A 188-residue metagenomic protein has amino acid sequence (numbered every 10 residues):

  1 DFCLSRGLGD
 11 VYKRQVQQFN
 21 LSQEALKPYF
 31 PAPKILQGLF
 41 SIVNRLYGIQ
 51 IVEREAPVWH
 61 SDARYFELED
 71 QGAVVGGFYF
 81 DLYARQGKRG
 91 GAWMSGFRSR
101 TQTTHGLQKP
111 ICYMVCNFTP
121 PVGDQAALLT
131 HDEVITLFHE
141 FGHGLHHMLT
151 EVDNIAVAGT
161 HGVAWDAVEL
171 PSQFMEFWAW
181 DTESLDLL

Functional and structural regions predicted by a protein language model:
D1-Y12: Single conserved hydrophobic/aromatic residue that forms the stacking wall/gate of nucleotide- or nucleobase-binding
F2, I42, L46, G144-M148: Short alpha-helical functional segments enriched in proximate histidine and acidic residues
F2, K34, D132-T136: A generic "alpha-helical surface" signal
R6, V74, T150-L188: Acidic/histidine-rich catalytic neighborhood
D10-G90, M94, A164, V168: Gly/Pro-rich turn-and-neighbor structural signature
F19-Y29, I51-R54, Y113-I135, T150-H161: Glycine- and acidic
W59-H60, E67-I135: Active-site-adjacent "gating/activation" loops or surface patches in catalytic cores
D132-H147, S172: Active-site recognition of the HExxH zinc-binding catalytic motif
